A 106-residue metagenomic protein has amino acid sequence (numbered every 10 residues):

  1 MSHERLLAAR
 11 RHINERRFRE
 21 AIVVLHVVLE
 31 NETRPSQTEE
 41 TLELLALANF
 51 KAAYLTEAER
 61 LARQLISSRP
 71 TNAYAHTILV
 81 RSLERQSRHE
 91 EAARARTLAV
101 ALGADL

Functional and structural regions predicted by a protein language model:
H3, Q37-E40, Y74: Start-of-helix register in tetratricopeptide repeats
V28, Q64-L65, L98-A99: Canonical positions in the second alpha-helix
T33-S36, P70, A104: Short coil turns that delineate tetratricopeptide repeat
